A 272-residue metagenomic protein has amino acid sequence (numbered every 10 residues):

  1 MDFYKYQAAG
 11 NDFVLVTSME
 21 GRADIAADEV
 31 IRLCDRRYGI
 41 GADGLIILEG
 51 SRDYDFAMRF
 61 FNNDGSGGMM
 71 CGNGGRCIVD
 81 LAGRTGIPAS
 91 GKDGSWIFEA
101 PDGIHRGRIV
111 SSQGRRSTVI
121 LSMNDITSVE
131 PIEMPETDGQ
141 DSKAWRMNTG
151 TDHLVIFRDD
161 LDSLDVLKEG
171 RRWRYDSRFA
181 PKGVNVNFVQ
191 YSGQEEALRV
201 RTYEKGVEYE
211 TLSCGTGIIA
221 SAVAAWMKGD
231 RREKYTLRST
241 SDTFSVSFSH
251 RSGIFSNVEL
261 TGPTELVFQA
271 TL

Functional and structural regions predicted by a protein language model:
M1-R115, V155-L272: A glycine-rich beta-to-alpha transition motif near the start of alpha/beta enzyme domains, typified by
A23, M123-E130: Short solvent-exposed strand/turn elements
V119-L121: Intrinsically disordered, low-complexity regions enriched in acidic/Ser/Thr/Pro/Gln residues
T127-P131, P135-Q140, W145-R146, S256-L272: C-terminal domain-closing interface element
E136-S163: Internal active-site segments that recognize and position negatively charged phosphoryl groups and nucleotide moieties
